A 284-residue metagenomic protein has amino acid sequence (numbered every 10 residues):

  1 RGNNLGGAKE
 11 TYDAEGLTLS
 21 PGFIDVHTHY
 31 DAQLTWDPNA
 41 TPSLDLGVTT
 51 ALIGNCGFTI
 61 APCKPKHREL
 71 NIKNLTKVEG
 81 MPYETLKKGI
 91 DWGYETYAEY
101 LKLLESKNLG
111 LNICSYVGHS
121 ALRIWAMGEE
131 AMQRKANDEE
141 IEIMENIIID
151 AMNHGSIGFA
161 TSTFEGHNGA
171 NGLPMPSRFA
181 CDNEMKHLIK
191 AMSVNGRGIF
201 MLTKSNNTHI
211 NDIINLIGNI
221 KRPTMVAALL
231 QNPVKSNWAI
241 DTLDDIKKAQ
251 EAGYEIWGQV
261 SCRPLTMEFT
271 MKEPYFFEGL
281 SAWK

Functional and structural regions predicted by a protein language model:
R1-G22: Histidine-rich, glycine-flanked metal-binding segment
G7-E10, P62, K235-W238: Short, charged, surface-exposed secondary-structure boundary motifs
T11-D13, F23, S115, E255-W257: Conserved beta-strand scaffold positions in the cores of enzyme catalytic domains, especially in NTP/NDP-utilizing
T18-P42: Di-metal (Zn2+ and/or Mg2+/Mn2+) metal-binding site signature of metallo-dependent hydrolases with the MBL/beta-CASP
S20-H27, I53-N55, T203, A227: Active-site neighborhood of phospho(di)ester-bond hydrolases with catalytic His/Asp-centered motifs
H29-A32, C56-T59, N206, L230: Acidic, glycine-rich active-site loops and adjacent beta-strand->loop/helix elements that engage anionic groups
W36-G158: Divalent-metal coordination cores built from histidine and acidic residues
A98-L109, R134-S162, G166-K284: Histidine/acidic residue-rich metal-binding segments in metalloenzymes
